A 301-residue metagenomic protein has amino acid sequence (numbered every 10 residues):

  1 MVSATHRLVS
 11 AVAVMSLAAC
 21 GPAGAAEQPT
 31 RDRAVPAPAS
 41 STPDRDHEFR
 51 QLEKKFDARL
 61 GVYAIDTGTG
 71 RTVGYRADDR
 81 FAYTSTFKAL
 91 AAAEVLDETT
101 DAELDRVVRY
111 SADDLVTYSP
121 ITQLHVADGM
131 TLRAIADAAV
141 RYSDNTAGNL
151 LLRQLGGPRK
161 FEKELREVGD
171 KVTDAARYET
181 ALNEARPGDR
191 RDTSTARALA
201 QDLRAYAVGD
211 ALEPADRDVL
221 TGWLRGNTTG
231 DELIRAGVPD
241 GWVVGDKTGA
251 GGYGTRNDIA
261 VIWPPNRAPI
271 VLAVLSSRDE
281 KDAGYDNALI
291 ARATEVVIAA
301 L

Functional and structural regions predicted by a protein language model:
V2-S10, G21-R50, Q154, A207-T228 (+1 more regions): Structured C-terminal helix/loop/strand segments within mature extracytoplasmic catalytic/sensor domains
S16-A19: C-terminal motif of bacterial Sec signal peptides marking the signal peptidase cleavage site
T42-A77, I262, L272: A short, well-structured edge-of-sheet supersecondary motif
R59, L152-V208: Mid-domain, small-residue-enriched loop/turn segments at the edges of structured enzyme/sensor domains
T67, D105-T122, L155-G156, L182: Acidic helix-start/capping segments at beta-turn-to-alpha-helix junctions
G70, F81-Y110, A139, L272: Active-site SXXK
L115-L151, P158: Conserved catalytic neighborhood of penicillin-recognizing serine enzymes
A198-A250: Conserved active-site loop region of the serine DD-peptidase/beta-lactamase
